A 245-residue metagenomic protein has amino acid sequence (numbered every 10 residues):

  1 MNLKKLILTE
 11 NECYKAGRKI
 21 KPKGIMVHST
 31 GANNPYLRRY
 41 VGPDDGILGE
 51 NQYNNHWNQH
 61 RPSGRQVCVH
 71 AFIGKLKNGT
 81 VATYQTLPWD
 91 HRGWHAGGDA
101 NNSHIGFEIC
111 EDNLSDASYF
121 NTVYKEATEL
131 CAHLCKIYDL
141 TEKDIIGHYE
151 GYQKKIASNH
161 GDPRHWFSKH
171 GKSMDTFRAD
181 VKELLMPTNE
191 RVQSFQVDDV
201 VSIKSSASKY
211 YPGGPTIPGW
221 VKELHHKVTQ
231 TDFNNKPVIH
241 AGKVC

Functional and structural regions predicted by a protein language model:
M1-G98, H170: N-terminal catalytic cores of peptidoglycan-degrading enzymes
M1-I7, Y14-K21, S103-I105, D112-Q193: Basic/polar, cationic surfaces and motifs that engage anionic cell-wall and phosphate/carboxylate ligands
K21-K23, R65-V69, N101-S103, T141 (+1 more regions): Residues that flank catalytic or metal-binding motifs in active/ligand-binding sites
I25, G98-I109: Short coil-to-beta-strand
I25, T83, V201, H226-V228 (+1 more regions): Hydrophobic beta-strand residues in large extracellular and virion-surface proteins
V27-A32, F72-L76, T86-H91, E108-D112 (+4 more regions): Active-site-proximal beta-strand/loop segments in catalytic clefts of secreted hydrolases
T188-F233: Beta-loop motif signature
N234-V244: Short aromatic-glycine-enriched beta-strand elements
